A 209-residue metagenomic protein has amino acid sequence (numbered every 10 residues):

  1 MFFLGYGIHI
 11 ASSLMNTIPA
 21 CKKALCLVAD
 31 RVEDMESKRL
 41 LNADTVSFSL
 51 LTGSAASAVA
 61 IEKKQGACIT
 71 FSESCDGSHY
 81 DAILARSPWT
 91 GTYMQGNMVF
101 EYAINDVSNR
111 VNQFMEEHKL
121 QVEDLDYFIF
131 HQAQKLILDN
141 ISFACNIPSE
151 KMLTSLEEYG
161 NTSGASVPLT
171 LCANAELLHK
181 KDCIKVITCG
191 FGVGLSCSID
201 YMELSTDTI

Functional and structural regions predicted by a protein language model:
M1-P19, D126-I209: Claisen-condensing/thiolase-fold acyl-transfer catalytic domains that form or cleave C-C bonds in fatty acid
F3-Y6, V32-S37, G77-Y80: Short, well-ordered, mixed-charge alpha-helical segments that flank or form enzyme active sites
L14-K22, E62-A67, K119-Q121: Secondary-structure boundary elements
N16-G53: Flexible, glycine-rich active-site loops centered on histidine and acidic residues that chelate a metal or position
A24-D30, I61, T188-G192: Short beta-strand segments
K38-N105, N109, F191, E203-I209: Condensing-enzyme catalytic core mediating Claisen C-C bond formation in acyl metabolism
D76-Y80, A85-D126, A133-N146, T170 (+2 more regions): Conserved active-site "lid/cap" helical segment
